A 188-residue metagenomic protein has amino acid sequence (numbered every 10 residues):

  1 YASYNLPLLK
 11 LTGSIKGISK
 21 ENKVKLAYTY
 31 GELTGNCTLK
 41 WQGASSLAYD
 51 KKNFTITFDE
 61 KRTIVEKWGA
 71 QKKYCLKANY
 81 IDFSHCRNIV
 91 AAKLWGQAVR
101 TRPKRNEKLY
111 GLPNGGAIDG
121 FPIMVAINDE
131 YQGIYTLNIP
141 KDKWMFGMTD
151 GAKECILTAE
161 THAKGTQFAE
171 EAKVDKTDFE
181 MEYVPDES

Functional and structural regions predicted by a protein language model:
Y1-G43: Regulatory N- and C-terminal appendages and interdomain linkers associated with kinase/kinase-like NTP transferase
L6, E21-K23, K51-N53, Q71 (+1 more regions): Extracytoplasmic
K25-A27, T55, P122-M124: Residue-level detector of beta-strand face positions
Y30-T34, E60, D129: Residue-level detection of beta-strand-connecting loop/turn positions
N36-K40, A44-T57: Surface-exposed, glycine/proline- and aromatic-rich loop segments on solvent-exposed faces across compartments
K52, T57-K93: Short, conserved helix/loop micro-motifs enriched in His/Cys and acidic residues
R62-T63, K73-I81, R102, G116-I118 (+2 more regions): Internal "kinase-insert"/substrate-recognition segments embedded within catalytic cores of ATP-dependent enzymes
F83-V125: A conserved helix-loop-beta module that forms one wall/lid of the active-site cleft in ATP-utilizing catalytic domains
